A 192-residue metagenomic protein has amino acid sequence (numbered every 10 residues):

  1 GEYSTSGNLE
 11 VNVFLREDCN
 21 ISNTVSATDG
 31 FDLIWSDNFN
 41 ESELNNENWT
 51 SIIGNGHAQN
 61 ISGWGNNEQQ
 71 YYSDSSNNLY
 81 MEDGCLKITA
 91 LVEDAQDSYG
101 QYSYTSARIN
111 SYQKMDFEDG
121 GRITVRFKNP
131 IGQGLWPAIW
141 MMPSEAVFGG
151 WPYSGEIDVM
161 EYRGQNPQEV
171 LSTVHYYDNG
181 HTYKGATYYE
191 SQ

Functional and structural regions predicted by a protein language model:
G1-Y3: Short, solvent-exposed loop/turn segments at the edges of extracellular beta-sandwich modules
G7-R16: C-terminal edge beta-strand
R16-Q192: GH16 jelly-roll
